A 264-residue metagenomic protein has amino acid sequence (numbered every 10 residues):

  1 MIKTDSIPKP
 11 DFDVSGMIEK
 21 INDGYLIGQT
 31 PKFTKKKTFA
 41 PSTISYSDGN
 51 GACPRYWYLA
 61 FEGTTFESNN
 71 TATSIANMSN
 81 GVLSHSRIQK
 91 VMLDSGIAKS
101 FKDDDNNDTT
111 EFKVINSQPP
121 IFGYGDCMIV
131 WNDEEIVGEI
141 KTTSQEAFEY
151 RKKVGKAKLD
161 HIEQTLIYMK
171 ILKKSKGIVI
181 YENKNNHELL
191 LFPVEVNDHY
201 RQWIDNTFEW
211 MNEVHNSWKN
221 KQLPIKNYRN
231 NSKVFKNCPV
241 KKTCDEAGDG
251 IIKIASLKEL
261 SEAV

Functional and structural regions predicted by a protein language model:
M1-V137, S144-R151, V264: Metal-dependent nuclease catalytic cores that hydrolyze phosphodiester bonds in DNA/RNA, characterized by
D5-K9, D13-G16, G155, I167 (+1 more regions): Metal-dependent nuclease catalytic regions and adjoining charged, substrate-binding loops involved in nucleic-acid end
G49-R55, S84, Q164, Y200-W210: Alpha-helical structural motif
L83, R87, E163-I167, I171: Short amphipathic alpha-helical face segments that pack within enzyme cores and frequently flank/anchor catalytic
I140-T142, Y181: Residue-level recognition of conserved beta-strand positions in structured domain cores
A157-H161: Short, conserved glycine- and acidic-residue-centered signature motifs in active-site or ligand-binding loops
